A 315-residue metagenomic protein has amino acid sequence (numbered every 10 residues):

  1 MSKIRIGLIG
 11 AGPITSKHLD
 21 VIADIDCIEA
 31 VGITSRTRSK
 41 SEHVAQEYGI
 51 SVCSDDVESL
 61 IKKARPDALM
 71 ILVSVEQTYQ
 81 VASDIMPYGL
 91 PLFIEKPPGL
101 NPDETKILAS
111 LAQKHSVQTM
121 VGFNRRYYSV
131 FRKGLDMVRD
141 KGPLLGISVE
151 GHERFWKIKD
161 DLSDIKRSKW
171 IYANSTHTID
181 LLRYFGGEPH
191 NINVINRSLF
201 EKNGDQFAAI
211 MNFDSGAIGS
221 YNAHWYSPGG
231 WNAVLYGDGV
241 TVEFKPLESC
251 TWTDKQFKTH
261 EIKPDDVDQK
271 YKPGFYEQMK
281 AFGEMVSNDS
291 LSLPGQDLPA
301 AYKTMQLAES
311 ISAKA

Functional and structural regions predicted by a protein language model:
M1-K3, S59, A68-V73, A281-A315: C-terminal helix-rich "cap/oligomerization" subdomain common to oxidoreductases
M1-Y48, A281: N-terminal Rossmann-like dinucleotide-binding module
I50-S51, Y88-L90, H115-Q118, A217: A short helix->loop->beta-strand "cap" motif at the edges of active sites that frequently abuts
V52-L111: Beta-loop-alpha module in the N-terminal Rossmann-like domain of NAD(P)-dependent dehydrogenases, especially those
S54, I94, T119-V121, S148 (+1 more regions): Hydrophobic residues in well-ordered beta-strands that form the structural core
G99-I158: A contiguous active-site-proximal alpha/beta segment in oxidoreductase catalytic domains
K159-I218, N222-P228, P299, K303: Rossmann-like dinucleotide-binding domain that binds NAD(P)(H)
S198-K202, D214-K280: NAD(P)-dinucleotide binding in Rossmann-like oxidoreductases
